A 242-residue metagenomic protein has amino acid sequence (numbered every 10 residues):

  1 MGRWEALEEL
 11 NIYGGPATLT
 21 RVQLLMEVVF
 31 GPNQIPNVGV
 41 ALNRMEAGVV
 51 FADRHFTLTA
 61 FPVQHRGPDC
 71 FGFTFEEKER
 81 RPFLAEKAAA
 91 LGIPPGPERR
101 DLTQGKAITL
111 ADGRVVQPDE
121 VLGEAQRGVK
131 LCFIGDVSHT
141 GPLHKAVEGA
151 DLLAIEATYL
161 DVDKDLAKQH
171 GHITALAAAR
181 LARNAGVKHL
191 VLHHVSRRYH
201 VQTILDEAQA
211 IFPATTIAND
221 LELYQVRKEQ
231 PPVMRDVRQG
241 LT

Functional and structural regions predicted by a protein language model:
M1-V40: Active-site HxH/HxHxD metal-binding segment of metal-dependent hydrolases
W4-A6, A52, E124-Q126: Short, flexible hinge/linker loops that cap or flank conserved catalytic cores
E8-N11, V129-L131, H189: Short active-site oxyanion
Y13, A41-M45, T59-F61, T216-A218: General small-molecule cofactor/ligand-binding pocket signal
A17, E77-R80, E229: Short loop segments at secondary-structure junctions
M45-A52: Local beta-strand/beta-hairpin segments that build beta-sheet-rich folds
F56-F133, V137-K145, L152: Active-site-proximal loop/helix segment associated with metal-binding centers of metalloenzymes
H139-T242: Binuclear metal-ion centers of metallo-dependent hydrolases, dominated by the metallo-beta-lactamase
